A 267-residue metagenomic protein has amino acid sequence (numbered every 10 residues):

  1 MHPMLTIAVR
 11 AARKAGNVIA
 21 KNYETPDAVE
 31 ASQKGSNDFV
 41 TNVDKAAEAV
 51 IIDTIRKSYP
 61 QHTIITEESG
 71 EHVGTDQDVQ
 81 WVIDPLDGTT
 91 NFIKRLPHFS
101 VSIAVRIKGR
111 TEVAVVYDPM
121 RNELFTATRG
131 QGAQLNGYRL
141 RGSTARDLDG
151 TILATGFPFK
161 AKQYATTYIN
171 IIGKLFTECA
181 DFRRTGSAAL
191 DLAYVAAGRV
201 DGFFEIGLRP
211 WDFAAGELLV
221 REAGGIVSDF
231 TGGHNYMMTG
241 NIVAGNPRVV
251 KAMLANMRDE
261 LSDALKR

Functional and structural regions predicted by a protein language model:
M1-L86, I226, R248, A255 (+1 more regions): N-terminal subdomain of lithium-sensitive/metallo-dependent phosphomonoesterases centered on the IMPase/IPPase/PAP
M1-R10, N170-F176, L190-R267: Oxyanion/phosphate-interacting regions
M4, D53, K57, I65 (+6 more regions): Active-site-adjacent structural elements in enzyme catalytic cores
I19, G88-T89, L153, V195 (+2 more regions): Buried hydrophobic positions in well-ordered alpha/beta secondary-structure cores of metabolic enzymes
D44, F92-R95, F182-T185, A189: Short glycine/threonine-rich catalytic loop with a Thr-x-Gly-x-Asp
K45, A49, E68, P85-G88 (+6 more regions): Generic detector of well-ordered alpha-helical packing
S58, T151, E178, G198-R199: Structured helix-beta-strand junction loops
A104-L192, T239-R267: Acidic beta-strand-loop-alpha-helix segment within the catalytic core of divalent metal-dependent phosphate-processing
